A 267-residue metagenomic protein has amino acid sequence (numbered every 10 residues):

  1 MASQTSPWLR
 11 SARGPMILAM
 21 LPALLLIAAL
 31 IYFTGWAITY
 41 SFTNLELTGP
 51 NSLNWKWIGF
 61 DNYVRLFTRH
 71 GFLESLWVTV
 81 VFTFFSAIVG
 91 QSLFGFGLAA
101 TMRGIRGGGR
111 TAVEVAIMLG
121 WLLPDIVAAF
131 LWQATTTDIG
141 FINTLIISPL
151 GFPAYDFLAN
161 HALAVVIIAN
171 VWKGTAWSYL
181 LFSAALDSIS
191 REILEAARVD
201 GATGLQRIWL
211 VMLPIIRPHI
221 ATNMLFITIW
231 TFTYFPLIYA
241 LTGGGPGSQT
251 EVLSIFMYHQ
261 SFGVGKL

Functional and structural regions predicted by a protein language model:
M1-Q4: Short, intrinsically disordered terminal tails adjacent to the first/last structured region
S6-L9, P15-L267: A structural signal for multi-pass alpha-helical bundles of membrane permease subunits that mediate small-molecule
